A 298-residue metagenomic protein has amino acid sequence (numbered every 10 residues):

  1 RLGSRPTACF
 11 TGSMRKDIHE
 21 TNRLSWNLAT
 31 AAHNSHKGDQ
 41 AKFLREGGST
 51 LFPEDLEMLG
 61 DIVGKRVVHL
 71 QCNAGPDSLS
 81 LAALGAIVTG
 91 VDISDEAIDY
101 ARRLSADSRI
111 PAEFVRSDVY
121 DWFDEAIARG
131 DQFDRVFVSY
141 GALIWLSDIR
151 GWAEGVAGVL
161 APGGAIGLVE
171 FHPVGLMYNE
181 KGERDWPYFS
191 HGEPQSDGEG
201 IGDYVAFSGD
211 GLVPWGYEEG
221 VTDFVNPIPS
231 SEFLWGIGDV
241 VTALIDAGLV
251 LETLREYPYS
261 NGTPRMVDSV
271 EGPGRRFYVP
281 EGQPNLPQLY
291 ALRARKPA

Functional and structural regions predicted by a protein language model:
S13-V63, P76, S80: Conserved class I S-adenosyl-L-methionine
K65-E125: Class I SAM-dependent methyltransferase SAM/SAH-binding core
D124-V136: A short acidic, Gly/Pro-enriched loop at the edge of an enzyme's catalytic core that lines a small-molecule cofactor
D134-R150: A short SAM/SAH-binding and catalytic strip from SAM-dependent methyltransferases
R150-A165: A short glycine-rich, Lys/Arg-flanked "PGG" loop and its adjoining helix->strand segment in the class I
A165-E218: Conserved class I S-adenosyl-L-methionine
S230-L254: Short alpha-helix
A247-L249, E271, F277-A298: Core SAM-dependent methyltransferase catalytic element
